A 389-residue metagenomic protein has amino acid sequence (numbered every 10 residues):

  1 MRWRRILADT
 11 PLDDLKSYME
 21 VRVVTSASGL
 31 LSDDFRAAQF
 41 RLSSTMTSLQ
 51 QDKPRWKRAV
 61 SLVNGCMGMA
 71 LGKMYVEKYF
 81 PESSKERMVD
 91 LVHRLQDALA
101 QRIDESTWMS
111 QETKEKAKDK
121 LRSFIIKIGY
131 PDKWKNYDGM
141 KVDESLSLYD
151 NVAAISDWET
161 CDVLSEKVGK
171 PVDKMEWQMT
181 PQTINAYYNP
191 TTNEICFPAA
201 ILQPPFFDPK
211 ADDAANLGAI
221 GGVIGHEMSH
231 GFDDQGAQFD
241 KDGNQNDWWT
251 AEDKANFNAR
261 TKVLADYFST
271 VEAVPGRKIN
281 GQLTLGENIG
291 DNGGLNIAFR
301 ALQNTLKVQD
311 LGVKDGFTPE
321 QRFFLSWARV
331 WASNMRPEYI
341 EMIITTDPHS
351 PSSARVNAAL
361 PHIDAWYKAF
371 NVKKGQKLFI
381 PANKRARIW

Functional and structural regions predicted by a protein language model:
M1-D90, R94: Noncatalytic, helix-rich "gating/capping" subdomain that lines the substrate-entry/channel surface of large enzyme
K53, K57-V60, N64-W389: Intrinsically disordered, low-complexity linker/terminal regions across diverse proteins
